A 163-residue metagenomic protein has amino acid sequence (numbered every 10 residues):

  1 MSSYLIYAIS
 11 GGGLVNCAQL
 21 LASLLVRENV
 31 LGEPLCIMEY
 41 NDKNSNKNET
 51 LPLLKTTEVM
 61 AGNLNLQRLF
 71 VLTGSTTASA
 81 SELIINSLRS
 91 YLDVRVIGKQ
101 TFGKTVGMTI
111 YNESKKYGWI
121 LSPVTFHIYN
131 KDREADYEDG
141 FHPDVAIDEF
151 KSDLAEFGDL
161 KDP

Functional and structural regions predicted by a protein language model:
S2-Y4, G11-P163: C-terminal "post-core" interaction segments
